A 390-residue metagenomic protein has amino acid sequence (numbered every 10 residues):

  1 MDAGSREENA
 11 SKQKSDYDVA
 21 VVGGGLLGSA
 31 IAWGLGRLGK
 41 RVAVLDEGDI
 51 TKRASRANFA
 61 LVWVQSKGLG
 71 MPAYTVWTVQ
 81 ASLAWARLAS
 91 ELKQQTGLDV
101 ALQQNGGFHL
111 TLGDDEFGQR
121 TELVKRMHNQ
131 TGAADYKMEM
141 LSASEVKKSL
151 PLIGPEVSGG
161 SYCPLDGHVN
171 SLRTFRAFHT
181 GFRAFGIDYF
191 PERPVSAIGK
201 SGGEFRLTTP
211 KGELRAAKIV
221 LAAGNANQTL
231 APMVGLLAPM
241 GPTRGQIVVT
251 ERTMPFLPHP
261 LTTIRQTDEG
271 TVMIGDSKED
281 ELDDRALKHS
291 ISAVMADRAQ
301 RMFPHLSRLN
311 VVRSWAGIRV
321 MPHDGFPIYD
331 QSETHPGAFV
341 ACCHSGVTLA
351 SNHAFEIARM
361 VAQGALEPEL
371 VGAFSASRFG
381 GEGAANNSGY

Functional and structural regions predicted by a protein language model:
Y17-A43: N-terminal Rossmann-like FAD-binding beta1-loop-alpha1 element of flavoenzymes
G36-A57: Glycine-rich FAD pyrophosphate-binding loop
K52, E213-F256: Central helical "cap/lid" subdomain
A60-E145, R298-Q300: Dinucleotide-binding Rossmann-like beta1-alpha1 core, especially the glycine-rich loop that anchors the ADP
G97-T111, K137-F185, S277-E281, P336-C343: Helix-loop-beta segment of a Rossmann-like dinucleotide-binding subdomain
S161-P210, R215: Helical element adjacent to the flavin cofactor pocket in flavoenzyme catalytic cores
T253-A338: Active-site lid/adjacent beta-loop-alpha segment flanking the redox-cofactor pocket in flavoenzymes
L309-Y390: C-terminal catalytic lobe of FAD-dependent flavoproteins
